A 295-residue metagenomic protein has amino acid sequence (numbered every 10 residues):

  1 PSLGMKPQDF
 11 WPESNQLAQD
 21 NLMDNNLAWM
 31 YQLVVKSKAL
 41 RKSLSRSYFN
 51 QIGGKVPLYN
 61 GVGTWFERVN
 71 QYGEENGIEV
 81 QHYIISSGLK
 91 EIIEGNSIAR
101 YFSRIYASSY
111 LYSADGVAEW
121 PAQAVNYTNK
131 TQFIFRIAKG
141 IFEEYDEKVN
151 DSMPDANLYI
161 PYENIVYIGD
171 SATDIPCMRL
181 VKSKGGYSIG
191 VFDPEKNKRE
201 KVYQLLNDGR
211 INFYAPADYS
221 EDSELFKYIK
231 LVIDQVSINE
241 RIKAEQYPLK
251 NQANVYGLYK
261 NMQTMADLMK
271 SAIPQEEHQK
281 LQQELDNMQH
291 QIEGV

Functional and structural regions predicted by a protein language model:
P1-A114, L205, G209-F213: Alpha-helical substrate-recognition element adjacent to the catalytic core
D9, E13, L17, P161-I292: Mg2+-dependent phosphoryl-transfer enzymes with acidic/Ser/Thr/Gly-rich catalytic loops
R41-S47, L285, I292-V295: Non-catalytic pre-domain segments flanking phosphatase-related domains
S43-N60, V125-E143: Glycine-rich phosphate-binding "P-loop"
V62, N150-D151, D174, K198: Amphipathic coiled-coil/heptad-repeat helices and related helical stalk/stem segments that mediate oligomerization
Q71-V80, L158-E163, S183-Y187: Short, surface-exposed connector motifs at secondary-structure boundaries
Y101-I141: Active-site cradle of extracellular carbohydrate-active enzymes
K130-T173: Conserved Lys-Pro-Asp/Glu-containing loop-to-beta segment of HAD-superfamily phosphomonoesterases, centered on
